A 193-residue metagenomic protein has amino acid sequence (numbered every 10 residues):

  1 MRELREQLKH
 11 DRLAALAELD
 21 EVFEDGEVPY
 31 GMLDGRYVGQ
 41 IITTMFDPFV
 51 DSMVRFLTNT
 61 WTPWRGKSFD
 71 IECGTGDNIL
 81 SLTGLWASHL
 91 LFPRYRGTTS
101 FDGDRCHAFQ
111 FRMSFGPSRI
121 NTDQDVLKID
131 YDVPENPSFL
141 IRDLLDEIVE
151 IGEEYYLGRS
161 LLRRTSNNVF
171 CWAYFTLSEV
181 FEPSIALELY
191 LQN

Functional and structural regions predicted by a protein language model:
M1-N193: Soluble ligand-binding/transfer domains with enclosed cavities or grooves
